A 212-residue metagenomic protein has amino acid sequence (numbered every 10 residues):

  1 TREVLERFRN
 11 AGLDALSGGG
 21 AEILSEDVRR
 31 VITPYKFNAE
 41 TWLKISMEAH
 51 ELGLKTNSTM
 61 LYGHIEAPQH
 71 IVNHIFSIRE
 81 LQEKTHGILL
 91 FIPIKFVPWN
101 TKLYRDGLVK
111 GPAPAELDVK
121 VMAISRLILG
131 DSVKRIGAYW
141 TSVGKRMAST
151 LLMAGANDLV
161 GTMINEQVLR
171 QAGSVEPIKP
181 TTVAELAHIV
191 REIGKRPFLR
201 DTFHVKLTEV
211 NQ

Functional and structural regions predicted by a protein language model:
T1-L54, L61-K84, L103-A113, G173: Conserved non-cysteine loop/helix-boundary elements of the Radical SAM core domain that shape
S17, N57-T59, D158-T162: Short hydrophobic alpha-helical runs that function as membrane-insertion/retention elements
Q82-Q212: Auxiliary Fe-S-binding modules of radical SAM enzymes
